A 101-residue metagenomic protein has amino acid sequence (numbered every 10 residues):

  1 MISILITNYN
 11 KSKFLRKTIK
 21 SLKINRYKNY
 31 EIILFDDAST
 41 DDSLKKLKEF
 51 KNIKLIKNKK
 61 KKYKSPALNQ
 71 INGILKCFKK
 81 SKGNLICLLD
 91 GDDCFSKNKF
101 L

Functional and structural regions predicted by a protein language model:
M1-L101: Nucleotide-sugar donor-binding/catalytic module of glycosyltransferases that assemble extracellular/cell-envelope
